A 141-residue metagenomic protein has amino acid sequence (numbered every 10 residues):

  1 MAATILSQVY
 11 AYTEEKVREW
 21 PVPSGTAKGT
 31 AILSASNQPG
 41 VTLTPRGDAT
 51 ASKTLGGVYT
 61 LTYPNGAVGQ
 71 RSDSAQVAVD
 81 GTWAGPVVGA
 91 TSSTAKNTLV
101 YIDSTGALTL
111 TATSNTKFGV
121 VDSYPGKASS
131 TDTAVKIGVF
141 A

Functional and structural regions predicted by a protein language model:
M1-A141: Surface-exposed, low-hydrophobicity beta-strand/loop segments enriched in small/polar/acidic residues
